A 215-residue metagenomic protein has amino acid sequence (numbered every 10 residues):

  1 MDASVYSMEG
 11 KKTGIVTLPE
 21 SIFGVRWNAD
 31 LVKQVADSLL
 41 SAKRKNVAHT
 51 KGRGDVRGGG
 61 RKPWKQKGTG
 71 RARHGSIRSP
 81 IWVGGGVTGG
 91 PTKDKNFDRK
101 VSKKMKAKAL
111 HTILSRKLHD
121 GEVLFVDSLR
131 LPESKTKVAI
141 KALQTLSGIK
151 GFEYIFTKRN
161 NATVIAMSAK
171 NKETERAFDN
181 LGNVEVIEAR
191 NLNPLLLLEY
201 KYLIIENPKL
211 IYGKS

Functional and structural regions predicted by a protein language model:
M1-K45, T92-S215: Extended polybasic, low-complexity segments that bind anionic RNA or targeting/receptor surfaces
D30-K67: A short, flexible low-complexity segment enriched in Lys/Arg and Gly/Pro that occurs in N-terminal basic tails
T50, I77, A189-R190: Short loop/turn and capping residues at structural boundaries
R53-P91: Glycine/serine-rich anion-binding loops at beta->alpha junctions that coordinate negatively charged ligand groups
